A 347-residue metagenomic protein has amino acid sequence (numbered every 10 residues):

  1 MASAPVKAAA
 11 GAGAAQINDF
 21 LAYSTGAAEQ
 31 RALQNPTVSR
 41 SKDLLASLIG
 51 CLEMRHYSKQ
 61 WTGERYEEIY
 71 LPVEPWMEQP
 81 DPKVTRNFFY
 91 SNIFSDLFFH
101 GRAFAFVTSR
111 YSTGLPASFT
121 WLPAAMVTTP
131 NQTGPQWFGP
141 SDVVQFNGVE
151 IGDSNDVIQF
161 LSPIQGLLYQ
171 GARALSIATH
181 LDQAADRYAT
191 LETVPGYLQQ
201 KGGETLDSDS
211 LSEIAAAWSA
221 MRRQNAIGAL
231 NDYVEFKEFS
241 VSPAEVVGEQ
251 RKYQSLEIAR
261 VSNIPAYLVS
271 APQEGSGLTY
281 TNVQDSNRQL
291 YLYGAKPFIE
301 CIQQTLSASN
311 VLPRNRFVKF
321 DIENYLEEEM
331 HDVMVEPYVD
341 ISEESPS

Functional and structural regions predicted by a protein language model:
M1-V247, Y253, E257, E329-S347: Structured, contiguous alpha/beta core segments that scaffold functional sites
D96, G277-L278: Short Asp/Glu-rich motifs
I227-G228, A266-G277, A308-L312: Short acidic alpha-helical/loop segments enriched in Asp/Glu that coordinate divalent cations
K237, L278-Y280: Beta-rich nucleic-acid/ligand-interaction surfaces
S242-E245, V283-N287: Short glycine/threonine-rich loop-to-helix capping motif typified by GTGT followed within a few residues by an Asp-Pro
A259-S262: Short amphipathic alpha-helical "interface-anchor" segments enriched in bulky aromatics
Q284-K319: Long, compositionally biased
